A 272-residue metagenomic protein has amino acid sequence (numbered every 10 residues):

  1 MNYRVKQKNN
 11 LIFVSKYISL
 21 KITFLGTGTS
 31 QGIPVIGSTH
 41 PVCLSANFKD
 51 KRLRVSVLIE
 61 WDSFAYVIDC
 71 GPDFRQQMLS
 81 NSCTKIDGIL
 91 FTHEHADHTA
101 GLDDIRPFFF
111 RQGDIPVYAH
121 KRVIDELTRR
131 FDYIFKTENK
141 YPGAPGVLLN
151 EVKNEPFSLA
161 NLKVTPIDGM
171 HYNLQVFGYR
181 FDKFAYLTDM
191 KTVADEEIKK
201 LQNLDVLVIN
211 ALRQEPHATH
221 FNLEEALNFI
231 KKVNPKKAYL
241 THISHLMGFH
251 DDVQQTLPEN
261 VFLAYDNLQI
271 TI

Functional and structural regions predicted by a protein language model:
N2, K8-N9: Polybasic, lysine-rich low-complexity intrinsically disordered segments
L11-L187, E196, D252-I272: Binuclear metal-dependent hydrolase catalytic cores
D73, H95, K191, L212 (+1 more regions): Catalytic metal-binding/acid-base residues of hydrolase active sites
P166-I167, L187-D189, I209, L240-T241: Thr-Gly-centered strand-to-loop micro-motif
A194-I272: Binuclear metal-ion centers of metallo-dependent hydrolases, dominated by the metallo-beta-lactamase
